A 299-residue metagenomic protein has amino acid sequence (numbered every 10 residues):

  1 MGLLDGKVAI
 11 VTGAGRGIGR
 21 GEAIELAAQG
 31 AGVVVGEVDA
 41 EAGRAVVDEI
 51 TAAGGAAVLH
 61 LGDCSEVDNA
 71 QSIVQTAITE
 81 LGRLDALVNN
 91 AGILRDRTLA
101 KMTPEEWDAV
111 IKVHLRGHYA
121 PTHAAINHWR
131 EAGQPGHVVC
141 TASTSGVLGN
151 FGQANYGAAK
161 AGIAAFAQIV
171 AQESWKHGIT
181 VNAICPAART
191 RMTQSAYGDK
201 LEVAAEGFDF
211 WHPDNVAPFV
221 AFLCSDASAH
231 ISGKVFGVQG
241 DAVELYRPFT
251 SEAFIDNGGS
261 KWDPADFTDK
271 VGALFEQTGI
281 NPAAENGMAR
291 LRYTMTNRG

Functional and structural regions predicted by a protein language model:
G2-V34: Canonical Rossmann dinucleotide-binding motif of NAD(H)/NADP(H)-dependent dehydrogenases/reductases, specifically
Q29-A45: Conserved glycine-rich Rossmann-like NAD(P)H-binding loop of the short-chain dehydrogenase/reductase
A40-E41, L61-S72, P104: The beta1-alpha1 cofactor-binding region of Rossmann-like NAD(H)/NADP(H)-dependent oxidoreductases
T98-L99, E106-I111: Substrate-binding pocket helix/loop in short-chain dehydrogenase/reductase
T122, A159: Active-site helix of classical SDR
S143: Residue(s) in the substrate-gating loop at a strand-loop-helix junction that position the organic substrate next
A183, V203-R298: C-terminal helical subdomain
